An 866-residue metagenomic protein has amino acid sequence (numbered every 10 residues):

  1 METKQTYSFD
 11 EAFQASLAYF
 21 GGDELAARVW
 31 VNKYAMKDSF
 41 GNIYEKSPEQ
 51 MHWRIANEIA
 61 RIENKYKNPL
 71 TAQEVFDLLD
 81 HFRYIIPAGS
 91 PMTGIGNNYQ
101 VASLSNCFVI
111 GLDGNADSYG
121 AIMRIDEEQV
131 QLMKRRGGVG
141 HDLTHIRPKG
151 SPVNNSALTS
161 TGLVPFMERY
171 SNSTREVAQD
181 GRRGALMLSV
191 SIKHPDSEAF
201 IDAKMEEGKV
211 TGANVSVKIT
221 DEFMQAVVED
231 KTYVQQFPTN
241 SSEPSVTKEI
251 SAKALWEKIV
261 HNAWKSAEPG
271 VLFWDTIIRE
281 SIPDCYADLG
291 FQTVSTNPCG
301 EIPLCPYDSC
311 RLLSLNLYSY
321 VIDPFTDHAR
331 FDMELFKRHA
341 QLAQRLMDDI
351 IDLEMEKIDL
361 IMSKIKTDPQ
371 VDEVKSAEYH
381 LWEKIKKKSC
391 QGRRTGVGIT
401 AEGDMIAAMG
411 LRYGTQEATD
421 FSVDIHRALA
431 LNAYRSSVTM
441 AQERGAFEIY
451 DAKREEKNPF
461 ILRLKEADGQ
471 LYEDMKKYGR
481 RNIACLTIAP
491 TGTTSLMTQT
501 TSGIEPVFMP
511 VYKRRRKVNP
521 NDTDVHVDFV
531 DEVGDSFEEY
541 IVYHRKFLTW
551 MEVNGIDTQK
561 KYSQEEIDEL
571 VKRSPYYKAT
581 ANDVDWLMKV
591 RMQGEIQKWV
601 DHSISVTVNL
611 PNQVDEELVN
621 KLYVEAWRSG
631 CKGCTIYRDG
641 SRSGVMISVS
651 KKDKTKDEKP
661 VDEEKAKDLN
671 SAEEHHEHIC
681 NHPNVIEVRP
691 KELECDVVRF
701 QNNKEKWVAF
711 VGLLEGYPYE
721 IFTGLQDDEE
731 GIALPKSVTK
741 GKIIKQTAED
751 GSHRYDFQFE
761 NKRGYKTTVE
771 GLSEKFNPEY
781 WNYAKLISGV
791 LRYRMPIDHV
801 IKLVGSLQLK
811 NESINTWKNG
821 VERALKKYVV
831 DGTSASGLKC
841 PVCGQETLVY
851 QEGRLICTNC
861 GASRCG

Functional and structural regions predicted by a protein language model:
E2-Q73, N155-R169, Q179-F291, I322-T326 (+5 more regions): Conserved, charged catalytic cores of large soluble enzymes
E24, V294, G300-I302, E354 (+5 more regions): Catalytic alpha/beta core of large soluble enzyme barrels
M36, E58-K65, L78-N155, L163-F166 (+10 more regions): Function-dense linear segments that define catalytic or interfacial modules in macromolecule-processing proteins
F76, F237-P238, H339-K386, C390 (+5 more regions): Internal maturation/activation junctions in enzymes
Y472-D474, S650-V711: Short, Gly/Pro- and small/polar-rich lid/capping loops
C840-C843, C857: Short cysteine-rich clusters marking metal-coordination/redox-active sites
E846-L848, S863-R864: Cys/His-rich microdomains that often coordinate metals
G853-S863: Cysteine-rich micro-motifs
